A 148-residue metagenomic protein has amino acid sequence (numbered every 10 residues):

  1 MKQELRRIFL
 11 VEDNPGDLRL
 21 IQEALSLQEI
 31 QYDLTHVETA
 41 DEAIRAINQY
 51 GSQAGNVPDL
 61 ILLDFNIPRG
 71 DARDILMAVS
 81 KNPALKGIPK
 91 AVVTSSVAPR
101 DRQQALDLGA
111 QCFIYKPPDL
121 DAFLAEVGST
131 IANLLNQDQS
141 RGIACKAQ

Functional and structural regions predicted by a protein language model:
E12: Conserved acidic carboxylate
P15-A40: Two-component/phosphorelay signaling modules centered on CheY-like receiver
E23, D74, V97-C112, A122: Alpha4 helix (beta4-alpha4-beta5 surface) of REC/receiver domains from two-component response regulators
H36-L60, F123: Acidic, metal-coordinating helix/loop segments flanking the phosphotransfer/catalytic sites of two-component signaling
T39, D71-D74: Acidic catalytic/metal-coordinating carboxylates
L63-D64: Active-site residues of response regulator receiver
R73-K86: Short amphipathic alpha-helix used as the core "switch/output" element in two-component signaling
G87-V97: A short, hydrophobic beta-strand element within the central beta-sheet of small alpha/beta folds
